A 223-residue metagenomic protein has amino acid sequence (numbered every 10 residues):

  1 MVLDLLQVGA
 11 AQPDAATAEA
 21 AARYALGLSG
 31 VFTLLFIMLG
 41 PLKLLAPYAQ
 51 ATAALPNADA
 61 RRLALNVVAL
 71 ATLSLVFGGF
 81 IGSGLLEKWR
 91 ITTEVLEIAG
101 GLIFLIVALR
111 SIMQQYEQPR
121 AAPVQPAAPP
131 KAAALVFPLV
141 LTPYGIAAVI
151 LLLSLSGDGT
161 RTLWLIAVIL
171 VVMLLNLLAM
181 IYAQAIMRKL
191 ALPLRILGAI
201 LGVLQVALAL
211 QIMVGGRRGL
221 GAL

Functional and structural regions predicted by a protein language model:
V2-M38, Q114-V136: Small-residue-enriched transmembrane helix starts and helix-helix packing motifs in multi-pass inner-membrane proteins
A22, G27-F77: Juxtamembrane transmembrane-helix termini in multi-pass membrane transport proteins
G27-L44, T93-I103, T162-N176: Structural signature of hydrophobic alpha-helical transmembrane segments
F32-F36, L45-T52, A133-P138, G145-S156: Generic transmembrane alpha-helix signature in multi-pass membrane proteins, especially transporters/channels
P56-A69, G159-L170, A199: Membrane-interface alpha-helices at helix entry/exit sites of multi-pass transporters
R61-M113: Membrane helix-loop-helix hairpins that form the core translocation module of multi-pass transporters
V76-I81, V140-L152, L204-L220: Hydrophobic alpha-helical transmembrane segments in multi-pass integral membrane proteins
G101-P123, V206-G221: Transmembrane helix exit motif
